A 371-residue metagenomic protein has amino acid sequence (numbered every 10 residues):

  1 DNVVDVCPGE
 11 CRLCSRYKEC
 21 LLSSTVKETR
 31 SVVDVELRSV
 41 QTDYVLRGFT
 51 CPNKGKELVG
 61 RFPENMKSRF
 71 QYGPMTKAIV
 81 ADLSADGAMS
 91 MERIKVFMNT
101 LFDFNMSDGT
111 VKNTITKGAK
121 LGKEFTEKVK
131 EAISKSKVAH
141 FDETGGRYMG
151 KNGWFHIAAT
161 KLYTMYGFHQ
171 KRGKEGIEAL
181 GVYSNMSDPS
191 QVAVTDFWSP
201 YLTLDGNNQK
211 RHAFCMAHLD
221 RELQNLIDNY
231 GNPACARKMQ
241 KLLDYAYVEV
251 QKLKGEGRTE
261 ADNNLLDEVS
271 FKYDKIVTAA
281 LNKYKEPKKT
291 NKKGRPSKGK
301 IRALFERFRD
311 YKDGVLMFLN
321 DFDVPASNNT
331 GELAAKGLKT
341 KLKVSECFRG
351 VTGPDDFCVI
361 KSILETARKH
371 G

Functional and structural regions predicted by a protein language model:
D1-S68, F141: Short, flexible loop/hinge motifs at secondary-structure junctions
G48-T50, G55-H370: Catalytic center-proximal scaffold of phosphoryl-transfer enzymes
